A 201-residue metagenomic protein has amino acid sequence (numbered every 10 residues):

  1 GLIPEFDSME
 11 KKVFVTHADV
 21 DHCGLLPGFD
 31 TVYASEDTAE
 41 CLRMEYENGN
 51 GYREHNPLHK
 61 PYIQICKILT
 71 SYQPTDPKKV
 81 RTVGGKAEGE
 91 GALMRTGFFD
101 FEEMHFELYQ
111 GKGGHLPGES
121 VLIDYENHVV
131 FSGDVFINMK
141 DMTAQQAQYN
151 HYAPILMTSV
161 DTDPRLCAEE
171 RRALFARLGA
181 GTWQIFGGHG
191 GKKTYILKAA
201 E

Functional and structural regions predicted by a protein language model:
G1-E10, K67-Q145: Catalytic core of the metallo-beta-lactamase
L2-G89: Active-site HxH/HxHxD metal-binding segment of metal-dependent hydrolases
A18, K86-E88, D124, A176 (+1 more regions): Polar low-complexity intrinsically disordered regions
L26, F99, G190-K193: Compositionally biased, intrinsically disordered low-complexity regions
E40-H55, T182-E201: An exposure/low-complexity boundary signal
H105-E107, K112-L197: Metallo-beta-lactamase
